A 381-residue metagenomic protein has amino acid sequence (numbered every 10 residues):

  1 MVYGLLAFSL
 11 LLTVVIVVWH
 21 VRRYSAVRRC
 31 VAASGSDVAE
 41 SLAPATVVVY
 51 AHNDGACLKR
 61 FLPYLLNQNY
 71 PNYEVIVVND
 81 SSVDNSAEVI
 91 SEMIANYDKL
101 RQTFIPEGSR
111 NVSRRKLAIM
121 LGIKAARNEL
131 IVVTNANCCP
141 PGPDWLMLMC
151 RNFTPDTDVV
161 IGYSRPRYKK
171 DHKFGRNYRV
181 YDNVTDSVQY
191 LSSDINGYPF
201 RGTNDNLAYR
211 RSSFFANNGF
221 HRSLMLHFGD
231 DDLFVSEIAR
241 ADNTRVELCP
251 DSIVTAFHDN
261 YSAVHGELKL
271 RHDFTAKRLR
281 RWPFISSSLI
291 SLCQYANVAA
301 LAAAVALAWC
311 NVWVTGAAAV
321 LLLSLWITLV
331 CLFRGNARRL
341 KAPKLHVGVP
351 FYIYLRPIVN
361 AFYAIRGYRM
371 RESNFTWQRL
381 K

Functional and structural regions predicted by a protein language model:
M1-A39, N360: N-terminal membrane-anchoring/stem segments of glycan-assembly enzymes
A43-T46, E74: Cell-envelope/extracellular polymer assembly enzymes that use nucleotide-activated donors
P63-N72: Short, acidic, metal-binding catalytic loop of nucleotide-sugar glycosyltransferases
P71, N79-V89, E107, C138-C139: A conserved acidic beta->alpha catalytic loop
N85, N135-R151: Acidic donor-binding/catalytic loop of UDP-sugar-dependent glycosyltransferases, especially processive GT2
I131: Short aromatic/hydrophobic "clamp" motif used to bind/position activated sugar donors
F153, V159-D186, F215, H221-F284: Catalytic donor/gating beta->alpha subdomain of glycosyltransferases that bind UDP-sugars
I290-E372: Membrane-embedded multi-pass helical conduit in multi-pass membrane proteins, especially envelope-biosynthetic
